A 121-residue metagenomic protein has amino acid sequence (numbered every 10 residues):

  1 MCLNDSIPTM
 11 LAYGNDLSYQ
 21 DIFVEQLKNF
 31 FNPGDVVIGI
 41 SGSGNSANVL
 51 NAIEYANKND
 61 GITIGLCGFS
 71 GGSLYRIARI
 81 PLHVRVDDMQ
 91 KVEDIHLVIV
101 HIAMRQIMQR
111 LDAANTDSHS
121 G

Functional and structural regions predicted by a protein language model:
M1-S118: Glycine-rich phosphate-binding loops that contact phosphosugars or nucleotide phosphates
G121: Catalytic core of pol beta-like nucleotidyltransferases
